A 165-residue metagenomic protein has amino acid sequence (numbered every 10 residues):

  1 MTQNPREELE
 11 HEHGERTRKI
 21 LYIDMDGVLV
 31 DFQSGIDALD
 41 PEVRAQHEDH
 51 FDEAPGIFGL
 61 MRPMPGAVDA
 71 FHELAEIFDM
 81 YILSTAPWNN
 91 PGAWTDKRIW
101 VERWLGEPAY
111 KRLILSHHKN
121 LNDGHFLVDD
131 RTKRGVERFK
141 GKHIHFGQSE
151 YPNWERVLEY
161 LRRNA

Functional and structural regions predicted by a protein language model:
Q3-M61: Active-site neighborhood of HAD-like aspartate-dependent phosphohydrolases
E7-L9, A67-D69, R112-S116: A generic local structural motif
R44, F78-I82, A109: Secondary-structure boundary/capping signal
R62, A67-T95, V101: Substrate-recognition element of Asp-dependent hydrolases with the DxDx(T/V) motif
E76, N90-A165: C-terminal cap/substrate-recognition subdomain and adjoining C-terminal extension of metal-dependent phosphatase-like
